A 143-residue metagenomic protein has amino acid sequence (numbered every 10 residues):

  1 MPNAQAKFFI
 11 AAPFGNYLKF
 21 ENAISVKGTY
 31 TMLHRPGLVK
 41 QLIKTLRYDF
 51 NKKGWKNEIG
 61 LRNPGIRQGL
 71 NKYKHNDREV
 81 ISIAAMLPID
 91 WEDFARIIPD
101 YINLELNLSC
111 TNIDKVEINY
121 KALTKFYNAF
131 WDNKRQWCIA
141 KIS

Functional and structural regions predicted by a protein language model:
M1-E79, A84-M86: N-terminal capping/small domains of soluble enzymes
K7, R78, N103, Q136-W137: Proline-centered loop/turn at the N-terminus of a beta-strand
K19, N71-D77, F94-Y101, F130-N133: Acidic (Asp/Glu)-rich catalytic clusters
S25, L104-L106: Hydrophobic residues within beta-strands of alpha/beta enzymes
Q41-T45, I97-N103: A contiguous, low-structure linker/loop signature
I66, P88-D90, C110-Q136, S143: Active-site-adjacent beta->alpha loops and helix N-cap segments on the catalytic face of soluble alpha/beta enzymes
S82-A84, N107-S109, K141-S143: Short beta-strand segments
I83-R96: Ribokinase/PfkB-type carbohydrate-kinase core domain
